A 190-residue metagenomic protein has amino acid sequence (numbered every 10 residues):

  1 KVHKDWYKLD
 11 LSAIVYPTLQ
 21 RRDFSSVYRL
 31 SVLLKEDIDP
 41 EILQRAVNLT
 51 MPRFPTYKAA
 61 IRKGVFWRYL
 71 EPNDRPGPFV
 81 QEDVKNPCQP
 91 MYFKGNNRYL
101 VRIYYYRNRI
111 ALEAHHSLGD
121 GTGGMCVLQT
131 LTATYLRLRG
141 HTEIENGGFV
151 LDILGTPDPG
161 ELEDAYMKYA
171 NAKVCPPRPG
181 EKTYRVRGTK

Functional and structural regions predicted by a protein language model:
K1-A170: Non-catalytic N-terminal regions of enzymes
E163-K190: Flexible, P/S/T/G-rich "lid" or insertion loops adjacent to the active sites of thioester-utilizing
